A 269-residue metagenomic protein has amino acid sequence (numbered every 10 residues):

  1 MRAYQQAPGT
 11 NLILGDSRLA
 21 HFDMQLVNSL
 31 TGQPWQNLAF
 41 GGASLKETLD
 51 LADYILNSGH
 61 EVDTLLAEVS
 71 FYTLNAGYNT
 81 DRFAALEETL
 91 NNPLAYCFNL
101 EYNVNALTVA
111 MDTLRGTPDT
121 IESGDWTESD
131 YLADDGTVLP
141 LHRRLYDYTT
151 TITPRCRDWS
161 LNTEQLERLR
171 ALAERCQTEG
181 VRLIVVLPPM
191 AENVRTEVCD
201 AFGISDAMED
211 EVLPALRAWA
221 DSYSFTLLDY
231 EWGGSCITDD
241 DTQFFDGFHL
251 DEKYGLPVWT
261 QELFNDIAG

Functional and structural regions predicted by a protein language model:
A7-N99: Membrane-embedded segments
H21-F22, T73-G77, E192-T196, C236-T238: Short catalytic/ligand-binding loop motif for oxyanion handling, primarily in non-cytosolic enzymes, centered on
G41, T153-T163, F202-I204, D246-L250: The substrate-binding groove and active-site-proximal loops of carbohydrate-active enzymes, especially glycoside
L49, N162-R170, S205-L216, P257-T260: Well-ordered, non-membrane alpha-helical segments in soluble/globular domains
L66-V69, Y78-R182, P188: Secreted/periplasmic serine-hydrolase-like ester/acetyl group-modifying domain
R170-I184, A215-L228: A structural motif corresponding to the C-terminal end of an alpha-helix and its immediate exit/capping segment
N193-D229: Substrate-gating cap/lid alpha-helix
T242-G269: Histidine-centered active-site loop/cap adjacent to the catalytic His in serine esterases/O-acetyl transfer systems
